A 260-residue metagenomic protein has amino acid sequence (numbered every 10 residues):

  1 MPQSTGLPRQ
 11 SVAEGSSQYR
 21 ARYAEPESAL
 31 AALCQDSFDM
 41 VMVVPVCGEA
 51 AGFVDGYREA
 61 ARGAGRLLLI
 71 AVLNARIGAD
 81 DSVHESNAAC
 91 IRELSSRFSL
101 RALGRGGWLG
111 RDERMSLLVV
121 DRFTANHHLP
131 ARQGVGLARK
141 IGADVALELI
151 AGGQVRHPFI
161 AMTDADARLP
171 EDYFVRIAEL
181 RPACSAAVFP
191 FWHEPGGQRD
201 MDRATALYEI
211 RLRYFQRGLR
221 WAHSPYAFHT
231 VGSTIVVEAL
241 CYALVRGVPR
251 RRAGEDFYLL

Functional and structural regions predicted by a protein language model:
M1-L68, V72-A75: N-proximal low-complexity "stem/linker" segments adjacent to membrane-targeting elements
R20-Y23, D80-H157: Active-site-proximal specificity loops/subdomain of glycosyltransferases
P45-G52, R76-A79, N126, D166-Y173 (+1 more regions): Short acidic, S/G/P-rich loop/turn micro-motifs used as interaction or catalytic elements
A51, Q154-P158, M162-E179: Acidic donor-binding/catalytic loop of UDP-sugar-dependent glycosyltransferases, especially processive GT2
V72, R122, A187-P190: Short glycine/serine/threonine-enriched helix-capping/active-site loop that flanks the nucleotide-sugar donor pocket
R168-A206: Conserved donor NDP-sugar-binding/catalytic core segment of glycosyltransferases
Q216-V236: A recurrent flexible, glycine/aromatic-enriched loop bordering the glycosyltransferase active site that acts as
R251-Y258: Acidic donor-binding loop at a coil-to-helix junction in glycosyltransferase catalytic cores that engages
